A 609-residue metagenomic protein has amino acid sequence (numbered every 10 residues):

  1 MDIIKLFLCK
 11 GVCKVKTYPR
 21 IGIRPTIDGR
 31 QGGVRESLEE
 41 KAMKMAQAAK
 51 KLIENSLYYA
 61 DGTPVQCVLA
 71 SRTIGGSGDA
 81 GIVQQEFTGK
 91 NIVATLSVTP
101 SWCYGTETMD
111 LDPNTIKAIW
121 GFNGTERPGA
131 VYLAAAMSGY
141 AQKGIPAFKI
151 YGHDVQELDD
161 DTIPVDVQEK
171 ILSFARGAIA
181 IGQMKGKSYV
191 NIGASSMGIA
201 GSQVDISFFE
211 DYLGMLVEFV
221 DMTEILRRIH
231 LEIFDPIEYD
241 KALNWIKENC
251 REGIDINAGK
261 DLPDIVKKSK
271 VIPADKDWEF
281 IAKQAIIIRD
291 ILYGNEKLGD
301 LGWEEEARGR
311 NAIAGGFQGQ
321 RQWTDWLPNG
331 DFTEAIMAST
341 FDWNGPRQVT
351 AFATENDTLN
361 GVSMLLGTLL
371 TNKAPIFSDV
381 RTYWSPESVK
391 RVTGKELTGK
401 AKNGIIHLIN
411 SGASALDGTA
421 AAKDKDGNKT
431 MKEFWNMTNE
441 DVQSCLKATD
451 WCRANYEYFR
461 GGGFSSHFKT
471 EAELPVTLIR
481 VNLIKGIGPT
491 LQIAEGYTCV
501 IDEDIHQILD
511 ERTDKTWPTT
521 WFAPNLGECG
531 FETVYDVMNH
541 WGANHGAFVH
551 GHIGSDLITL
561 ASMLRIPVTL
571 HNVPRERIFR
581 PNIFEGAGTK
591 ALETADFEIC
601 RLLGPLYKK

Functional and structural regions predicted by a protein language model:
D2-K609: An N-terminal assembly and electron-transfer interface module characteristic of large anaerobic redox and radical
